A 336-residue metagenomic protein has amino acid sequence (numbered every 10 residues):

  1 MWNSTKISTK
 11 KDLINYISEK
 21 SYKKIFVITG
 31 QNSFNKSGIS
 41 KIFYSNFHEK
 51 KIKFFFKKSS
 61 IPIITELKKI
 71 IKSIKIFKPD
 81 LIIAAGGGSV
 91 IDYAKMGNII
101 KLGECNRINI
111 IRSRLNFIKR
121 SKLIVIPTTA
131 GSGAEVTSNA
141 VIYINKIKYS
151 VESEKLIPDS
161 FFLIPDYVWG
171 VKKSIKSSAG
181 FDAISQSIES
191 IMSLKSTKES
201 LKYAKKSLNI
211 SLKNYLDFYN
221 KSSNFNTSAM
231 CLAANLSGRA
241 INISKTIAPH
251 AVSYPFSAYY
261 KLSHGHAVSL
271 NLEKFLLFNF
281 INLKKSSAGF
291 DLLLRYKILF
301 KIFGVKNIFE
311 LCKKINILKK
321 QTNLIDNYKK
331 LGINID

Functional and structural regions predicted by a protein language model:
M1-L81: ATP/NTP phosphate-donor binding region
K36-G38, I64, S89-A94, G133-V136 (+1 more regions): Short glycine/serine/threonine-rich phosphate/pyrophosphate-binding segments that cradle anionic phosphate groups
I71, V90-E104, V136-N139: Short Gly/Thr/Asp-enriched flexible loops that form oxyanion-binding sites at enzyme active sites
P79-K95, T128-A134, L262: Glycine/serine-rich anion-binding loops at beta->alpha junctions that coordinate negatively charged ligand groups
L102-K198, F290, I298: A glycine/threonine-rich phosphate-anchoring loop and its flanking beta-alpha core in nucleotide/phosphate-binding
K173-L236, A240: C-terminal and late-domain segments of enzyme folds
Y259-I335: Gly/Pro-rich interdomain helix-loop hinge
